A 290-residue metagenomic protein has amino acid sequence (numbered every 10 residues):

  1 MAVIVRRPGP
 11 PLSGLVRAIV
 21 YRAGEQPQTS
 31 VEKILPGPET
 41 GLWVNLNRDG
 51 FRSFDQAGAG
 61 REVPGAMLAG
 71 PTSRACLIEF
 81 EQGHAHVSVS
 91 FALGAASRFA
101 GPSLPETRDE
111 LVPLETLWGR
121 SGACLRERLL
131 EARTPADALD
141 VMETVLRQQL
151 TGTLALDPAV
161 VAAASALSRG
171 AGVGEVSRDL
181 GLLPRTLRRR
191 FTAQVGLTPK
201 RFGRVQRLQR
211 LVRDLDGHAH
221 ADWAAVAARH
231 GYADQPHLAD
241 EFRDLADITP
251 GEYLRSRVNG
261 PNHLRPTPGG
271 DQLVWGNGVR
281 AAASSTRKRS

Functional and structural regions predicted by a protein language model:
M1-P184, Q194-P199, R213-H218, D222-A233 (+1 more regions): Alpha-helical bundle regulatory/interaction domains
F191, G203, E241-R243, L254: DNA major-groove recognition helix of helix-turn-helix
A246: A glycine-rich, hydrophobic loop/mini-helix early in the fold
